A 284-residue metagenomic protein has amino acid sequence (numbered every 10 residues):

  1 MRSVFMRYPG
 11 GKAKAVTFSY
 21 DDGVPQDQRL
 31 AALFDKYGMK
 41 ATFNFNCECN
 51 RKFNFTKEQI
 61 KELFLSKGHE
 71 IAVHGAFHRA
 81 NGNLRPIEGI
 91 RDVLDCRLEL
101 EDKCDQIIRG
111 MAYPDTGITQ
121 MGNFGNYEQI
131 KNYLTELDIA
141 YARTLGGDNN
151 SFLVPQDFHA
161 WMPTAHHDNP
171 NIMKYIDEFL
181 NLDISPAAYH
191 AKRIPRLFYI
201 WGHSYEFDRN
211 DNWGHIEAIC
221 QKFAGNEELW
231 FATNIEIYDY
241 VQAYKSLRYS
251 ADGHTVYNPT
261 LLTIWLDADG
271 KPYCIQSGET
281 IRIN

Functional and structural regions predicted by a protein language model:
M1-E70, F77-A80, P86, D92 (+3 more regions): Active-site beta->alpha N-cap acidic-glycine motif
R2-G10, R51, I139-L153, K192-I281: C-terminal domain-boundary segment and adjacent tail
A15-T17, K40-T42, G68-A72, I108-G110 (+4 more regions): Structural preference for beta-strand elements that scaffold enzyme active sites
Y20, F45, V73, Y113 (+3 more regions): Conserved beta-strand positions
G23-P25, E48-N50, A76-R79, D115-T119 (+4 more regions): Short, solvent-exposed loop/turn segments at secondary-structure junctions
Q28-A31, F53-F55, M121-F124, N210-W213 (+1 more regions): A short acidic (Asp/Glu
N81-L180, D211-H215, N284: Catalytic domains of cell-wall/extracellular-matrix polysaccharide-remodeling enzymes, centered on de-N-acetylation
Y175-A191: A short, acidic, amphipathic alpha-helical segment used as a generic capping/interface helix at domain edges
